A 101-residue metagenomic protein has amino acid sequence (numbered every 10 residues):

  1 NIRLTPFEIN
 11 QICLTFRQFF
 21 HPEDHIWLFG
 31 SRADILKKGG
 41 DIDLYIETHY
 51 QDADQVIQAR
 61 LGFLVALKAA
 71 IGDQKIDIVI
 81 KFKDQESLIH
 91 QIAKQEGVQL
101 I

Functional and structural regions predicted by a protein language model:
N1-W27, A33-G39, T48-I101: Catalytic core of pol beta-like nucleotidyltransferases
D43-Y45: Short, well-ordered beta-strand segments
